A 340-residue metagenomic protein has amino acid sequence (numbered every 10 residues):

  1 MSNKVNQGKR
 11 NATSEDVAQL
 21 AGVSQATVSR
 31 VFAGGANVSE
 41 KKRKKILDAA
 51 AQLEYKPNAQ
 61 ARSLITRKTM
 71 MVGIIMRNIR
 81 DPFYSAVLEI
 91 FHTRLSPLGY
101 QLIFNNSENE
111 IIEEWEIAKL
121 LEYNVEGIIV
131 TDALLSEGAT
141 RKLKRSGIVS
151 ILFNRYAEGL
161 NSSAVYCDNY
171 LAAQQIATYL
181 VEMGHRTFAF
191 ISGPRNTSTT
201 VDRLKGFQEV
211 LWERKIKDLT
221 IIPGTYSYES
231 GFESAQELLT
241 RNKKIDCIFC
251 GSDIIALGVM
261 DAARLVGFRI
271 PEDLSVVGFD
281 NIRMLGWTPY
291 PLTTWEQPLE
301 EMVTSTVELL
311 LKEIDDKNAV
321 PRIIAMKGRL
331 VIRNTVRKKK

Functional and structural regions predicted by a protein language model:
M1-K9, R67-T178, E182, T240 (+1 more regions): Alpha-helical recognition/docking segments in bacterial nutrient-uptake and carbohydrate-utilization systems
M1-T69, R337-K340: N-terminal helix-turn-helix DNA-binding module of bacterial transcription factors
L20, Q25-R30, L64-R80, Y179 (+1 more regions): Short beta-strand segments enriched in small/hydrophobic residues
S24, M70, E126, R186-T187 (+2 more regions): Short acidic/polar active-site loop segments enriched in Thr and Asp
A49, I90-R94, K142, S146 (+3 more regions): Alpha-helical structural signal in soluble globular domains
M76-A86, F104-I112, R155, V165-Q175 (+5 more regions): Hinge/beta->alpha junction and helix N-cap segments in small-molecule ligand-binding domains
L219, R241-K340: Flexible loop/turn connectors
